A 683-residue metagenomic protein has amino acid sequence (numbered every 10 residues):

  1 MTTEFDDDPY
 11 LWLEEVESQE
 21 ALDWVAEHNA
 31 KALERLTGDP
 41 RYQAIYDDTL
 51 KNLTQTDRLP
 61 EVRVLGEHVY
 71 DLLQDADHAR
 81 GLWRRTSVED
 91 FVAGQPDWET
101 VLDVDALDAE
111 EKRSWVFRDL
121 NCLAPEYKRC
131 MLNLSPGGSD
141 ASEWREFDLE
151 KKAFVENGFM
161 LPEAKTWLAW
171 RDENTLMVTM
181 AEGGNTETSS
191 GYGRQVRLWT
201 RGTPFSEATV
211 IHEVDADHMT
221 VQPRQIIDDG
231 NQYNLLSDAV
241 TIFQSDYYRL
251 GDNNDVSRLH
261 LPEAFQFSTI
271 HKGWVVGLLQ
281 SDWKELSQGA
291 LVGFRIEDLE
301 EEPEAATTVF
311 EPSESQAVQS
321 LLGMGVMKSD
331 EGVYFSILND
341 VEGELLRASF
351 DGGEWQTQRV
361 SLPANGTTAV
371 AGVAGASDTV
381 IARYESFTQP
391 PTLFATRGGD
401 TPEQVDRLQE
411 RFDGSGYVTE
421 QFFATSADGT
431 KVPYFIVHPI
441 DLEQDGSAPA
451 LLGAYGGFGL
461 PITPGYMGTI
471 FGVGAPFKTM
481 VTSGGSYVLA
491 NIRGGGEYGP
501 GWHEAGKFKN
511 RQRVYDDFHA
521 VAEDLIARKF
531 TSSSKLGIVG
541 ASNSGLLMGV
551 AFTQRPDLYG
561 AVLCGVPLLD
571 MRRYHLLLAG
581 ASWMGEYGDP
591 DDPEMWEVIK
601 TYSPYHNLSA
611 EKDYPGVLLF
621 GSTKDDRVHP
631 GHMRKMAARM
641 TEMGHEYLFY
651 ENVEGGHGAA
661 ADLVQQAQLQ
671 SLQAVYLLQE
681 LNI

Functional and structural regions predicted by a protein language model:
M1-K31, T37: Mature N-terminal segment immediately following signal peptide/propeptide cleavage in secreted/periplasmic
D23-C122, N133, T220-A239, Q244-R249 (+9 more regions): Non-catalytic accessory segments flanking enzyme active sites
R63, A364-I683: Serine-hydrolase catalytic core recognition
R84-V88, R145-E150, G193-G202, Y248-D252 (+2 more regions): Beta-propeller blade signature
W98, L149-L161, T203-D215, L250-L259 (+2 more regions): Blade-edge beta-strand/turn elements of extracellular beta-propeller and related beta-sheet repeat scaffolds
V101-L168, D172-E173: A conserved hydrophobic secondary-structure block that centers on an alpha-helix together with its immediately flanking
S135-P136, M180-R194, L279-L286, L460 (+1 more regions): Short, conserved, GDST-rich strand-edge loop motifs in beta-rich repeat architectures
G193-D238: Polar, glycine-rich mid-to-C-terminal structural blocks that act as macromolecule-binding/assembly scaffolds
